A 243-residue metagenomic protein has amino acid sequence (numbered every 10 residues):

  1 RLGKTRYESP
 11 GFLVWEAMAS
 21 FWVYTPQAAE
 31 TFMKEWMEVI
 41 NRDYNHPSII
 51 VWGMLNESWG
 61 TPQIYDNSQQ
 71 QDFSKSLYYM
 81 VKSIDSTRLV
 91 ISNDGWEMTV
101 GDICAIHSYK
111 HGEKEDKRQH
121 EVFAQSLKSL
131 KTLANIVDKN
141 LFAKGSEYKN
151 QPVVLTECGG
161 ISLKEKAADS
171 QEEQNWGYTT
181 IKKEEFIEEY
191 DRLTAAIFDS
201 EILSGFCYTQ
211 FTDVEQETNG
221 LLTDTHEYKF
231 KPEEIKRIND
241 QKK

Functional and structural regions predicted by a protein language model:
R1-E115, S146-N150: Active-site mouth of glycoside hydrolases
S48-W52, D72-S74, Y79, M98-V100 (+2 more regions): Substrate-binding clefts and catalytic carboxylate motifs of secreted carbohydrate-active enzymes
